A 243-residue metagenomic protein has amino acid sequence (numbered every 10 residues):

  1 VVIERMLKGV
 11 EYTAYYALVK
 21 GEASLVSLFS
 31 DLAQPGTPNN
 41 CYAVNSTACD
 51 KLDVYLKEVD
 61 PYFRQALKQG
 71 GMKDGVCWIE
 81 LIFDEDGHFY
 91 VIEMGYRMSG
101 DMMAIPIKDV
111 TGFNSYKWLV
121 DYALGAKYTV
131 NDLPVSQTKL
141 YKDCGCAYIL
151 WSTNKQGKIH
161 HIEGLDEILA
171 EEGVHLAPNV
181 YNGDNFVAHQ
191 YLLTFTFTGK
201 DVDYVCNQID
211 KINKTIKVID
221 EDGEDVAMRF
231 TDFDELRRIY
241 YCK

Functional and structural regions predicted by a protein language model:
V1-V2: N-terminal beta-alpha lobe that positions the nucleotide/phosphoryl donor in ATP/NTP-coupled carboxylate activation
R5-A48, K57-F89, G95-M103, A126: Phosphate-binding core of ATP-grasp and ATP-grasp-like enzymes
K8, D109, T198-D201: Short beta->alpha junction loops/turns
V10, Y90, S115, D201-Y204: Short phosphate-engaging motifs
V54-K68, D86, D121, D203-K214: Replace "anionic and nucleotidyl ligands
E58-I79, G95-Q156: Active-site "cap" helix and flanking loop/linker of ATP-utilizing ligase/carboxylase catalytic domains
V120-K243: Peripheral (often C-terminal) accessory segments that flank ATP-dependent C-N-forming ligase machineries
